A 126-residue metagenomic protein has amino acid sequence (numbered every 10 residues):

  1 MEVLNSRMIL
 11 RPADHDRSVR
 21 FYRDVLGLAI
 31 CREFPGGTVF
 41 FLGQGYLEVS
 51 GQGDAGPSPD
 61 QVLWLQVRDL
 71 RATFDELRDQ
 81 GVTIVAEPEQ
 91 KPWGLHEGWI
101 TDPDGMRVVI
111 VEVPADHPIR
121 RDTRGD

Functional and structural regions predicted by a protein language model:
M1-D16, Y46, Q61-L63, P114-D126: N-terminal beta-strand motif that seeds the catalytic metal site of vicinal oxygen chelate
E2, I9-L47: Core segments of cupin and vicinal oxygen chelate
L4-A13, T38, D54-Q80, H96-M106: Vicinal oxygen chelate
L26-C31, W64, E87-Q90: Short linear motifs in intrinsically disordered
A29-Q61, R107-V113: Conserved short beta-strand elements that form part of the metal-binding/catalytic scaffold of enzyme active sites
Q80-D126: Vicinal oxygen chelate
